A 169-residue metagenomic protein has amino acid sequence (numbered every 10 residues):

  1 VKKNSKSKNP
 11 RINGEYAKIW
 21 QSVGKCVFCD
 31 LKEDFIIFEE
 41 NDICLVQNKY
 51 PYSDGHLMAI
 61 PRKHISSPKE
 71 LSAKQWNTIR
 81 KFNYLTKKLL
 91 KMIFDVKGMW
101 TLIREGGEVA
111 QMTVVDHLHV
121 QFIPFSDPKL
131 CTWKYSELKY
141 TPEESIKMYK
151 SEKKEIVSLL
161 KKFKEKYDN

Functional and structural regions predicted by a protein language model:
V1-N169: HIT superfamily nucleotide-processing domains
